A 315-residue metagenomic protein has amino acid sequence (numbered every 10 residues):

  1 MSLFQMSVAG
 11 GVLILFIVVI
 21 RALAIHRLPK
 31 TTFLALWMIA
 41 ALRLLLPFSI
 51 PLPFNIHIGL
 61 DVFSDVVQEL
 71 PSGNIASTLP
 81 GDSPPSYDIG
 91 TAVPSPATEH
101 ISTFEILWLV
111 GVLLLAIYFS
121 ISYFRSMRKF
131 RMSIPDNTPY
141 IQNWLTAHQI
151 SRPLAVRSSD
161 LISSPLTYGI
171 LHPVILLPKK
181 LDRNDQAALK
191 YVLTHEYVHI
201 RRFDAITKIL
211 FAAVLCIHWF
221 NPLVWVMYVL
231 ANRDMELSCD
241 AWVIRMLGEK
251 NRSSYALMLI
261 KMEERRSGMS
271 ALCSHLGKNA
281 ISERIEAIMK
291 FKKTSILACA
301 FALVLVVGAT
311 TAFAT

Functional and structural regions predicted by a protein language model:
M1-L115, R131, A147, S151: Hydrophobic membrane-embedded segments
L13-R27, R183, A271-C299: Cytosolic-side transmembrane helix boundary signature
I17-I25, L46, I121, H199 (+2 more regions): Membrane-water interface at transmembrane helix exits
R27-P29, A35, P51, D88-D182 (+4 more regions): Juxtamembrane/interface helices at transmembrane-helix boundaries
L45-L46, K292-T315: Internal/C-terminal transmembrane anchor helices
I134-N137, V226-S282, K290: Short helix/loop segments within enzyme catalytic domains that coordinate or immediately flank catalytic cofactors
K190-D204, F211, E236-D240: Active-site recognition of the HExxH zinc-binding catalytic motif
R202-N232, E264: A Zn2+-metalloprotease active-site environment signal
